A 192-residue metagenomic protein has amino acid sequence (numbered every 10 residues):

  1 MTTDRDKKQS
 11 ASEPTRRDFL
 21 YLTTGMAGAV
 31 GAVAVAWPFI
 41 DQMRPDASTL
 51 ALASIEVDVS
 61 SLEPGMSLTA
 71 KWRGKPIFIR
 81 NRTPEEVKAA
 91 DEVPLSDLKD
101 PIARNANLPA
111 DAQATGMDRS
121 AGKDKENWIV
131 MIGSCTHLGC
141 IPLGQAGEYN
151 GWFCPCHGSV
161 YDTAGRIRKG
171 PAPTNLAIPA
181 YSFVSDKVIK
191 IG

Functional and structural regions predicted by a protein language model:
M1-P14: N-terminal secretory signal peptides
E13, L22, V30-P76: C-terminal segment of N-terminal export signals and the immediately downstream linker at the start of the mature
L20-S48, V87, E92-N107: A boundary/linker detector
V59, W72, R80-N81, I132-G133 (+1 more regions): Pocket-edge structural micro-motifs
L62, R73, P84, G147-Y149 (+1 more regions): Short strand-connecting beta-turns/loops that link adjacent beta-strands
T69-T115: Extracytoplasmic/periplasmic/luminal assembly and interaction segments in envelope/secretory/respiratory proteins
S96-G192: Rieske [2Fe-2S] iron-sulfur-binding domain
